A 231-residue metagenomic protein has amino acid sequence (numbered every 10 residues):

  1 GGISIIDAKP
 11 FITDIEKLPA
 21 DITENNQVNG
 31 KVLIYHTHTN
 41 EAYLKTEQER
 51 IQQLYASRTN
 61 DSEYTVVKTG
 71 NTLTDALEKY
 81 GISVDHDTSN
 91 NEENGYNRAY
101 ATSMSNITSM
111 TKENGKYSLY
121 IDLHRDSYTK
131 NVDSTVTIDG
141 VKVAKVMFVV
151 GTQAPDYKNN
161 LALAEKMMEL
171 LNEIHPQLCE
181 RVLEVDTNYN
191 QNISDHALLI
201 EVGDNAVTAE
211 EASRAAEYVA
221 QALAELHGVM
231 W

Functional and structural regions predicted by a protein language model:
G1-T37, A42-T46: Non-catalytic propeptide/linker segments at domain boundaries
K31-H36, S83-D85, L119-H124, K145-V149 (+1 more regions): Soluble periplasmic/extracytoplasmic beta-strand elements of cell-envelope proteins
T39-A42, N90-N94, R125-K130, Q153-D156 (+2 more regions): Solvent-exposed loop/turn segments at secondary-structure junctions within structured extracellular/periplasmic domains
Q53-A56, T129-P155, A164: A short, glycine/acidic-enriched catalytic loop
Y55-V66, S89-Y100, V150-K158, E201-E210: Second-shell loop/turn segments in exported
R58-D133: Catalytic-core regions of hydrolytic enzymes
D156-L183: Active-site-adjacent substrate-binding region of metalloamidase/peptidase-like peptide-processing proteins
R181-W231: Active-site-adjacent mobile loop/cap segments within catalytic or ligand-binding domains
